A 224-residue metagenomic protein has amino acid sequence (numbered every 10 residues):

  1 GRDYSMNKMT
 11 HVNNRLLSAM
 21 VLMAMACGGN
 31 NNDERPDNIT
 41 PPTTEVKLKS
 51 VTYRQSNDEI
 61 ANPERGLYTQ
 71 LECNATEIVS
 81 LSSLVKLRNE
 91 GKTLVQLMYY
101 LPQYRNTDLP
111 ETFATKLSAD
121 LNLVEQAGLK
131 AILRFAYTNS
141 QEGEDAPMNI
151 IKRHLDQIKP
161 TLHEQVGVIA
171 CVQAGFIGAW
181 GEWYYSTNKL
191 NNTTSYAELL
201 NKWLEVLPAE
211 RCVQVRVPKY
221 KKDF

Functional and structural regions predicted by a protein language model:
N7-L17: Bacterial N-terminal signal peptides that target proteins for export
S18-K47: Bacterial Sec-dependent N-terminal signal peptides
P42-T93, M98: Boundary/entry segment of secreted carbohydrate-active catalytic domains
L67-T69, V95-L97, A131-L133, A170 (+2 more regions): Hydrophobic faces of well-ordered beta-strands that scaffold small-molecule active sites in alpha/beta enzyme cores
S83-N89, T93-T138: Aromatic-lined substrate-binding rim segments of carbohydrate-active enzymes
F113-E125, A146-C171, T194-V206: An active-site-proximal structural segment forming one wall of the substrate-binding cleft that immediately precedes
I132-Q141, I158-L190: Active-site groove signature of glycoside hydrolases
I169-A179, L200, L207-D223: Aromatic-lined carbohydrate-recognition surfaces of secreted/lumenal glycan-active proteins
